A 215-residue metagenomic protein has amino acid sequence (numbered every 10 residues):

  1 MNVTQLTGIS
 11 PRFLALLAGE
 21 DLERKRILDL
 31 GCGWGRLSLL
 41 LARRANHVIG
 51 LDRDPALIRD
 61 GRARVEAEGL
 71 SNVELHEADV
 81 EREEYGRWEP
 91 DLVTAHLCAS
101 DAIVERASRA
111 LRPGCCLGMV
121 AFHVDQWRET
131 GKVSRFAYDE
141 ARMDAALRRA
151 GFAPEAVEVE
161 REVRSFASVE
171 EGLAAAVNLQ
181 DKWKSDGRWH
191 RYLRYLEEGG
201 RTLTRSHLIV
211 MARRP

Functional and structural regions predicted by a protein language model:
Q5-K25: Conserved alpha-helix/loop element of class I SAM-dependent methyltransferases that forms part of the SAM/SAH-binding
K25-G33: Conserved class I S-adenosyl-L-methionine
R36, L40-R82: Class I SAM-dependent methyltransferase SAM/SAH-binding core
E84-L92: A short acidic, Gly/Pro-enriched loop at the edge of an enzyme's catalytic core that lines a small-molecule cofactor
I103-C116: A short glycine-rich, Lys/Arg-flanked "PGG" loop and its adjoining helix->strand segment in the class I
C116-R142: Conserved class I S-adenosyl-L-methionine
D144-V159: A SAM-dependent methyltransferase catalytic signature shared across enzymes that methylate proteins
E158-P215: Conserved Class I S-adenosyl-L-methionine
